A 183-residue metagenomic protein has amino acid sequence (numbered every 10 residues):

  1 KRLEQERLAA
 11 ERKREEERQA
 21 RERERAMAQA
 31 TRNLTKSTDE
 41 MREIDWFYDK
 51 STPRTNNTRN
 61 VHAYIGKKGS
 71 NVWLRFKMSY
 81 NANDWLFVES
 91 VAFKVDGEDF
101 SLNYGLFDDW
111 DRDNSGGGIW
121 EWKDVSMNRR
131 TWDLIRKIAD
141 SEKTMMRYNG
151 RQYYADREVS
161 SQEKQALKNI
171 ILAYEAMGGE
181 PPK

Functional and structural regions predicted by a protein language model:
K1-K183: A generic "folded-domain core" signal
